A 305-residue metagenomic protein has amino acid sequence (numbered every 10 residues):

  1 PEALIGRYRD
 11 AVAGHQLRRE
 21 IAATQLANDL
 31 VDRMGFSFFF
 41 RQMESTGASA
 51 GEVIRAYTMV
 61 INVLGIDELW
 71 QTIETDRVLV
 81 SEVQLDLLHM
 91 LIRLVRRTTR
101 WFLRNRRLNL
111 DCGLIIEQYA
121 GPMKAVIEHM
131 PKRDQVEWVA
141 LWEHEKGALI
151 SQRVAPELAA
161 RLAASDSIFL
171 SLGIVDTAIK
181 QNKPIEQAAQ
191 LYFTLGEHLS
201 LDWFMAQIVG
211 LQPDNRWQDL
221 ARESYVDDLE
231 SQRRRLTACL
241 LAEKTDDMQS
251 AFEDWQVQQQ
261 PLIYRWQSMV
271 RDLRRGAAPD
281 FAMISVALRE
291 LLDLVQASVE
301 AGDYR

Functional and structural regions predicted by a protein language model:
P1-R305: Ligand/cofactor-recognition surfaces for anionic moieties
